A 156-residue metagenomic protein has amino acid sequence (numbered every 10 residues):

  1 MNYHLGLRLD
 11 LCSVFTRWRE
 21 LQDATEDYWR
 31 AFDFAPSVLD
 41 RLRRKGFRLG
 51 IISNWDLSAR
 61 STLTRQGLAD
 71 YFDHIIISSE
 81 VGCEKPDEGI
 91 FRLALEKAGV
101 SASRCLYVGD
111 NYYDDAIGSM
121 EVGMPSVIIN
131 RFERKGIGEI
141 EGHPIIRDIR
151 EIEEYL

Functional and structural regions predicted by a protein language model:
M1-D33: Metal-dependent phosphoesterase signature
R8-T16, P36, D40-R43, F47-L156: Asp-based, Mg2+/Mn2+-dependent phosphohydrolase catalytic module
